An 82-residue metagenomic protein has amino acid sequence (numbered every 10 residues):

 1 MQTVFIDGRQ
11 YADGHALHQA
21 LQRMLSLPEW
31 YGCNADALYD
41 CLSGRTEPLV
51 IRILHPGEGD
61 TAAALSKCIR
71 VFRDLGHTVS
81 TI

Functional and structural regions predicted by a protein language model:
M1-W30, S43-I82: N-terminal intrinsically disordered, low-complexity segments enriched in P/E/S/T
Y31-A35: A conditional alpha-helix N-cap/helix-loop micro-motif detector
